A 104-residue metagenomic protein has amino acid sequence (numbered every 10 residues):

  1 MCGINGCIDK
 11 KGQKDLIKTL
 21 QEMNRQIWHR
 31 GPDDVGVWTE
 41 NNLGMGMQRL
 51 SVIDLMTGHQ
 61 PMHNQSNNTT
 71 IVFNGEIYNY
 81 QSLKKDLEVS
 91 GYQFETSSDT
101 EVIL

Functional and structural regions predicted by a protein language model:
M1-L104: N-terminus-centric sequence/structural signature that marks the extreme N-terminus and adjacent "lid/interface" module
